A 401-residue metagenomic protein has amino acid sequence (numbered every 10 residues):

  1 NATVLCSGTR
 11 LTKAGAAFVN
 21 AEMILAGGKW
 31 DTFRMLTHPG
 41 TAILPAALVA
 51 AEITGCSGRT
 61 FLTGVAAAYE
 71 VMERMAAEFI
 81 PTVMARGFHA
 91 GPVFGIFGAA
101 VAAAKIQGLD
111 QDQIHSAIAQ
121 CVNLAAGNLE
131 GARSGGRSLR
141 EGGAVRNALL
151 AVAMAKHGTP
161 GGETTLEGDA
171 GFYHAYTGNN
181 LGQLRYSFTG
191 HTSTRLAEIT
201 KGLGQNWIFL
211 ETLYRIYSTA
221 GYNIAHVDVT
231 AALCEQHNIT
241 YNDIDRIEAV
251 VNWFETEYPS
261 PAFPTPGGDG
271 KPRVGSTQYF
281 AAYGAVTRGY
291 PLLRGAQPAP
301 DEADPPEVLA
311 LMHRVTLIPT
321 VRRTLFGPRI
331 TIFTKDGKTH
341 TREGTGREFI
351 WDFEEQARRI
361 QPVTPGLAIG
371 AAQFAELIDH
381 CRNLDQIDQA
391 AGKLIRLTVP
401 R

Functional and structural regions predicted by a protein language model:
N1-L36, G136, E141-R146, A153-R401: Terminal-appendage/accessory-domain detector
M23-M75: Hydrophobic alpha-helical hairpins/lids featuring a short glycine-rich hinge
F33-T37, E52-G64, F79-A90, K105-S116: Alpha-helix boundary/capping segments in eukaryotic regulatory proteins
P39-T60, G95-L109, A220-N238, A285 (+1 more regions): Alpha-helical support elements that line or immediately flank enzyme active sites and cofactor-binding pockets
A67-A77, A117-L129: Long, well-ordered core segments of solenoidal/helical folds
V71-F97, E141: Aromatic-lined, polymer-binding surfaces characteristic of secreted/periplasmic polysaccharide-degrading enzymes
R86-A90, A104-G108, S134-R140, L213-Y217: Flexible, glycine/proline-enriched loop segments at strand-loop-helix junctions that form or flank small-ligand binding
G91, A125-G131, W253-P261: Short, surface-exposed loop/turn segments at secondary-structure boundaries that line and modulate
